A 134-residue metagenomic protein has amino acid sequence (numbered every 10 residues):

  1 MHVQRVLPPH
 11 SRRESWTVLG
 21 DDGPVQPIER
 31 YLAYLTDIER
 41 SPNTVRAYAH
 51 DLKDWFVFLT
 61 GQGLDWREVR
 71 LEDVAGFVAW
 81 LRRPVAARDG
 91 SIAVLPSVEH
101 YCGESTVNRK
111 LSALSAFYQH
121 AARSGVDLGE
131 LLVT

Functional and structural regions predicted by a protein language model:
M1-I38, G61: N-terminal DNA-binding module of tyrosine recombinases/phage integrases
W16, N43-T44: A generic short-segment signal for beta-strand/edge and adjacent turn/coil regions
E29-N43, K53-T134: N-terminal core-binding DNA-recognition domain of tyrosine recombinases/integrases
